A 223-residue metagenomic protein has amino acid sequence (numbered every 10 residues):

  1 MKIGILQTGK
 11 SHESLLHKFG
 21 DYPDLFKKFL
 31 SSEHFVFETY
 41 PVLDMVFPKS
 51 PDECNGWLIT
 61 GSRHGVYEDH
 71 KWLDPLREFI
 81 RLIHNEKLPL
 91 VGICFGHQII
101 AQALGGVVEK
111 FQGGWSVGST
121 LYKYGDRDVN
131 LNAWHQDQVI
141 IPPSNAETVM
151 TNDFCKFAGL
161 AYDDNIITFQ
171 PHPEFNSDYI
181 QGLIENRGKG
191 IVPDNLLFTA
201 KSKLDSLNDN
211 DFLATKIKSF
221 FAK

Functional and structural regions predicted by a protein language model:
M1-K71, P75-E78, L82-E86, L197-K223: N-terminal beta1-alpha1 cap of cysteine-dependent amidohydrolase-like domains
K2-T8, F29, P41, N85 (+1 more regions): Amide-donor transfer/coupling interface in amidating biosynthetic enzymes
S11, M45, G65, Q98 (+4 more regions): Surface-exposed, flexible loop/turn segments at secondary-structure boundaries
L15-L16, E68-D69, A101-A103, P143 (+2 more regions): Short glycine-/acidic-enriched loop or helix-start segments at secondary-structure transitions that form or flank
D21-P23, L73-R77, V108-E109, M150 (+1 more regions): Glycine-rich, phosphate-binding/catalytic loops in enzymes
H34-E38, Y67-D69, F111, D128 (+1 more regions): Short, flexible loop segments at the rims of nucleotide/cofactor-binding pockets, characterized by
F47-D52, I99-A101, I140-P143, L160-A161: Short loop/helix-cap segments at secondary-structure boundaries that form the rim of catalytic
I59-Y124, D128-N130: Cysteine-nucleophile active-site neighborhood
